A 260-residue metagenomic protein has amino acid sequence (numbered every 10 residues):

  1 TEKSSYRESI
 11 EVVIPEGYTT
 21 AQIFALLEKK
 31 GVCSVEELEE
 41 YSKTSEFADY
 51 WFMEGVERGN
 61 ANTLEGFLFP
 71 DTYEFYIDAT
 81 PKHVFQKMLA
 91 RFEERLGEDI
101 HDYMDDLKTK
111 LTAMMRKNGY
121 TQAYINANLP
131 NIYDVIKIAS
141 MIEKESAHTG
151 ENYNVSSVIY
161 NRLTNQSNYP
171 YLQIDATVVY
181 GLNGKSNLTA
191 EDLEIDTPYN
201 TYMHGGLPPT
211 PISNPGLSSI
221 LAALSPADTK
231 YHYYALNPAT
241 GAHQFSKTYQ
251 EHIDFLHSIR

Functional and structural regions predicted by a protein language model:
T1-E2, A90: Short, structured interface segments
E2-V32, K108-M114, N126-I132: Glycine-rich loop/hinge motif
L26, T44, N60: Divalent-cation-coordinating short motifs within acidic/hydroxyl- or histidine-rich contexts, strongest in von
G31-C33, F47-R260: Bacterial extracytoplasmic/cell-wall-associated proteins, especially those involved in peptidoglycan
V32-T44: Extended intrinsically disordered, low-complexity coil regions enriched in Ser, Thr, Gly, Ala and often Pro
